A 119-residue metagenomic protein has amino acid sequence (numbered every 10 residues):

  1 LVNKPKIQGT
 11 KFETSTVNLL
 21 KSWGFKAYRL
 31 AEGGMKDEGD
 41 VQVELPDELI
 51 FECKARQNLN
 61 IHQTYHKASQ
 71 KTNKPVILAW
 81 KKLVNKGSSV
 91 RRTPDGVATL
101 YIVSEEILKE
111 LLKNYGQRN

Functional and structural regions predicted by a protein language model:
V2-K71: Catalytic centers of nucleases
N3, I7, K82-N119: Domain-level recognition of nuclease-like catalytic cores that cleave nucleotide substrates
I61-R91: Short, charged, amphipathic alpha-helix that recurs within catalytic cores of restriction-modification and other
